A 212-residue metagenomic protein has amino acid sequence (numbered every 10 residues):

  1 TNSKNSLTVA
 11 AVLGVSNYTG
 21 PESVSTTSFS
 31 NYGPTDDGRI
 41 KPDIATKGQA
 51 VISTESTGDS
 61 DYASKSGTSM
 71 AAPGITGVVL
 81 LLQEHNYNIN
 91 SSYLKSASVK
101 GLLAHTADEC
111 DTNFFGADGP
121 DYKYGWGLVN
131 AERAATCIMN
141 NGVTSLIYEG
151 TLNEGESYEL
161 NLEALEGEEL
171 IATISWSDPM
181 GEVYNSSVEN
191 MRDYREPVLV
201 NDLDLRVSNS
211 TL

Functional and structural regions predicted by a protein language model:
T1-S53, A104-A107, I171-P179: Catalytic-core segments of hydrolase enzymes
K4-N17, T27, K95-G101, H105-A134: Extracellular hydrolytic enzyme modules, especially secreted metalloproteases of the metzincin/thermolysin-like class
Y18, N90-S92, R192-V198: Short consensus segments that form the blades of beta-propeller domains, in both extracellular/periplasmic
Y18-G20, S60, N113, E182: Extracytoplasmic/secreted cell-surface and envelope-processing proteins
A45-F114: Hydrolase catalytic cores
T57, N209-T211: Solvent-exposed strand-loop boundary residues in beta-sheet-rich modules
P120-N201: Secreted peptidase-domain scaffold signal
D204-S208: Beta-strand signatures of extracellular beta-sandwich domains
